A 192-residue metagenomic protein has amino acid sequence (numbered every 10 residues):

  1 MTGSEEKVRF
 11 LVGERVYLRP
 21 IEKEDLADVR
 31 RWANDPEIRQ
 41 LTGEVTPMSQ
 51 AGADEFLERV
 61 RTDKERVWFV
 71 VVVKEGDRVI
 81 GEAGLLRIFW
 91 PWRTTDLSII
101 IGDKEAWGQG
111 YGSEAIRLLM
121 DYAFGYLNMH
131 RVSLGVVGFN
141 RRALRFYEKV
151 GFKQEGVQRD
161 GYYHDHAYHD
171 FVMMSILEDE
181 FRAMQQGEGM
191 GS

Functional and structural regions predicted by a protein language model:
M1-E55, E180-S192: A short, well-structured alpha-helix characteristic of acyl/acetyltransferase catalytic modules
D25, D77, G110, N140: Conserved G/P- and acidic residue-centered "switch" motifs that form tight phosphate/ATP-binding loops in soluble
D28, D96, E114, R131 (+1 more regions): Amphipathic alpha-helical recognition patches that constitute DNA-binding helices
T46-A106, L177-E180, G189-G191: Acetyl-CoA-dependent GNAT
G108-Y122, R141-K149: Conserved acetyl-CoA-binding loop-helix of GNAT-fold acetyltransferases
G125-G135: Conserved GNAT acetyl-CoA-binding A-motif
S133-V136, K153-D170: Conserved catalytic-core motifs of GNAT/GCN5-like acyltransferases
Y147, F152, M174: Conserved active-site tyrosine of GNAT-family acetyltransferases
